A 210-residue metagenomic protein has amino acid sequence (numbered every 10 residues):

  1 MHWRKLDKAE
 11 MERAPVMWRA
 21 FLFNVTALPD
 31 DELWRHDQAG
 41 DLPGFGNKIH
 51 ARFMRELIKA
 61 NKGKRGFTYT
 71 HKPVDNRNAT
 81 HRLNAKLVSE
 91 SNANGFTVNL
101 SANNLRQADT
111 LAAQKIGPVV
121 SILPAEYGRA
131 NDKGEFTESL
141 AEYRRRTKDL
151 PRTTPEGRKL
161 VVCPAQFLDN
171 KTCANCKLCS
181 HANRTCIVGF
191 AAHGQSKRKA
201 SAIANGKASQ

Functional and structural regions predicted by a protein language model:
M1-Q210: Class I S-adenosyl-L-methionine
